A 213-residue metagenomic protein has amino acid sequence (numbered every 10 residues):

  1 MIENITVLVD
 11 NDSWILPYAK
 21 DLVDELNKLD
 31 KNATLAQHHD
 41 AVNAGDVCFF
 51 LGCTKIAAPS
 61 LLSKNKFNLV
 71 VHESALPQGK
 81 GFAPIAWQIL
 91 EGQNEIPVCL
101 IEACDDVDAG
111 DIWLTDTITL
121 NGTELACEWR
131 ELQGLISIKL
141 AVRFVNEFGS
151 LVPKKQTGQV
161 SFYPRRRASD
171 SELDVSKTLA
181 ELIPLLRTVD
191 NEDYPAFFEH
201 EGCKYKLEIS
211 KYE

Functional and structural regions predicted by a protein language model:
M1-E213: One-carbon transfer enzymes
